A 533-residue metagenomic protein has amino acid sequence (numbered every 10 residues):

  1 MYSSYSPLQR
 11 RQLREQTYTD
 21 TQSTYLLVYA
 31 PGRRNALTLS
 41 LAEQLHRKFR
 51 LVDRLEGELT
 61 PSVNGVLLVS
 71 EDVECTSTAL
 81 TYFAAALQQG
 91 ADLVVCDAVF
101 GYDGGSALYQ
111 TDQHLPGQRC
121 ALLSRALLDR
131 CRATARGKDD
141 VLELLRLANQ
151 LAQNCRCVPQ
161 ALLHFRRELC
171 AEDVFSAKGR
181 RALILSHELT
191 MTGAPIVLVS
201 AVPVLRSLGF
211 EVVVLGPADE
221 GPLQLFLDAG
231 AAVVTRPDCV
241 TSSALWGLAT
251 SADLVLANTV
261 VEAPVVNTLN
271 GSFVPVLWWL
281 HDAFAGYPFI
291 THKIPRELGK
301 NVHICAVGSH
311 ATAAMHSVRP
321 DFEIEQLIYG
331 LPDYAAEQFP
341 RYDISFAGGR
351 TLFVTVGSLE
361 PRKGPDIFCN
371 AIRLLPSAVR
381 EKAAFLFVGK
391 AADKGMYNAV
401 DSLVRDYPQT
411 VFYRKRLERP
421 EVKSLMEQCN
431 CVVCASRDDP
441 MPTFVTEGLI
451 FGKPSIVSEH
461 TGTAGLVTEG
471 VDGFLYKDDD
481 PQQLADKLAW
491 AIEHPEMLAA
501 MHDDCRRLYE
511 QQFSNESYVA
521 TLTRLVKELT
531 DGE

Functional and structural regions predicted by a protein language model:
T78-S106: Conserved donor NDP-sugar-binding/catalytic core segment of glycosyltransferases
P195-P203, E360-L374: A conserved mid-protein helix/loop that constitutes part of the nucleotide-sugar donor-binding site
V214-E220, A384-N398: Glycosyltransferase donor-sugar binding loop
A232, N398-L417: Nucleotide-activated donor-binding/catalytic signature segment of Leloir-type glycosyltransferases, i.e., the conserved
R437: Aromatic "clamp/platform" in nucleotide-sugar-dependent glycosyltransferases that forms part of the donor/acceptor
P454-V457: Short hydrophobic beta-strand element within catalytic cores of glycosyltransferases and related nucleotide-activated
E469-G470, F474-P481, W490-P495: Conserved acidic donor-binding segment of nucleotide-sugar-dependent glycosyltransferases
Q483, W490, M497-Q512, Y518-R524: A short, well-ordered alpha-helix in the C-terminal region of glycosyltransferases
